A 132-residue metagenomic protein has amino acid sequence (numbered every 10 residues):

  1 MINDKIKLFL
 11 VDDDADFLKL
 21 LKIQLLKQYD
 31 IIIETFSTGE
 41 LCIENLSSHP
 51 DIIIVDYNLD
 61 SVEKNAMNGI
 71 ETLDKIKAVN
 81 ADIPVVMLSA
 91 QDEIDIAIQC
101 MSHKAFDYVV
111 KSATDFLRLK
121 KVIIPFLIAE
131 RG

Functional and structural regions predicted by a protein language model:
M1-F9, A15-L20, E40, I124-G132: Non-catalytic signal-transmission and effector/linker regions of two-component phosphorelay proteins
A15-E34: Two-component/phosphorelay signaling modules centered on CheY-like receiver
T35-I52, D56-D60: Acidic, metal-coordinating helix/loop segments flanking the phosphotransfer/catalytic sites of two-component signaling
S37, E44, V62-D82, Q99: Short amphipathic alpha-helix used as the core "switch/output" element in two-component signaling
V79, Q91-D92, H103: Short, conserved "switch-loop" micro-motifs in signal-transduction and mechanochemical regulators
D95, S112-I123, L127: C-terminal output helix
